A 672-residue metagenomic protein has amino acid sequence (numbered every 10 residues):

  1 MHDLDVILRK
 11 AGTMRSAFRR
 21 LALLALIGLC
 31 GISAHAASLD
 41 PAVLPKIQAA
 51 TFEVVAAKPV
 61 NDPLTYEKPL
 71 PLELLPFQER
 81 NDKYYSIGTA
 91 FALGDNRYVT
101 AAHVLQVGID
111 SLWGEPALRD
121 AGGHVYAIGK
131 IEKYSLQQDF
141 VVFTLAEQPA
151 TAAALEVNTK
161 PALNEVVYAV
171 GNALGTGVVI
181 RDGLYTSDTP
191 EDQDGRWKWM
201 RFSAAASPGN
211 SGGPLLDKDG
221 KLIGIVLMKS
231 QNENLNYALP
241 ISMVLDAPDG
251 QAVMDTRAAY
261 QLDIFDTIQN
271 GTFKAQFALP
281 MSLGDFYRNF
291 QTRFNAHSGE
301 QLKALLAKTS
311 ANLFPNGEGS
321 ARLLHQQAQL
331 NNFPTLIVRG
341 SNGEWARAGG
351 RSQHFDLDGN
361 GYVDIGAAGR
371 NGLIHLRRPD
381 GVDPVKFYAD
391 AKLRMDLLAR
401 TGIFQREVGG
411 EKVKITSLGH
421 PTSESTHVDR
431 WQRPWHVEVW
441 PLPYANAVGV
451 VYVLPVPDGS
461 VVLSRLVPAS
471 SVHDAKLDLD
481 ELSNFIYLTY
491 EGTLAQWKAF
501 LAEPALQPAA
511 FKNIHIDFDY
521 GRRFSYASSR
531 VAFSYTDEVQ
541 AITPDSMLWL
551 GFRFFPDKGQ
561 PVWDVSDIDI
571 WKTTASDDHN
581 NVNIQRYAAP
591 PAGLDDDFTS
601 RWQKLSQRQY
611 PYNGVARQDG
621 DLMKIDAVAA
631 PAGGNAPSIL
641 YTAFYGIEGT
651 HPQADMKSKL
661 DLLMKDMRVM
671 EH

Functional and structural regions predicted by a protein language model:
A36-F91, Y98, I264-N331: N-terminal activation segment of mature serine protease catalytic domains
A37-V43, R80, V107-I109, K130-E132 (+1 more regions): Active-site substrate-binding loop(s) of clan PA
S38-L44, T151, A173, V226-P315 (+1 more regions): C-terminal cap/linker of serine protease catalytic domains
A50, E67-D82, V125, T144-A152 (+1 more regions): Active-site region of chymotrypsin-like
N81-I87, L93-F140, L145-Q148, A162-L163 (+2 more regions): Catalytic-histidine neighborhood of serine endopeptidases, predominantly the chymotrypsin-like S1/PA family
S341-I403, A527-G593: Secretory pathway targeting signatures of secreted, lumenal, and periplasmic proteins
R351-F355, P457-D519, R530, D537-V539 (+1 more regions): Surface-exposed amphipathic alpha-helical segments
R394-D458, N580-H651, L662: Signature of long, low-cysteine stretches enriched in small and polar/charged residues
